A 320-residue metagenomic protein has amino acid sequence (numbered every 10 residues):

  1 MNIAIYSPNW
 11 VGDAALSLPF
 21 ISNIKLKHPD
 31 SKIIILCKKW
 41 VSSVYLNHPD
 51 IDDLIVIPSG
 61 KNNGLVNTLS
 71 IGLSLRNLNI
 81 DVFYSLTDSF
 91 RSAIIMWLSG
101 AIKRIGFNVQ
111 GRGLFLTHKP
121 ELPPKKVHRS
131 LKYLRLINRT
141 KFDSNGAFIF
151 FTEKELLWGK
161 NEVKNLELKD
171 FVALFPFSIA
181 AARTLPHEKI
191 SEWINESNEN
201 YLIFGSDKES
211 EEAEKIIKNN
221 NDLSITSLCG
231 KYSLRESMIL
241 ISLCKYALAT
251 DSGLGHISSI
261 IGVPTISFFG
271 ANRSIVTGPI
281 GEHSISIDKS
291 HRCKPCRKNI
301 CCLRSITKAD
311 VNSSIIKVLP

Functional and structural regions predicted by a protein language model:
M1-P320: Catalytic machinery of carbohydrate-active enzymes, primarily nucleotide-sugar-dependent glycosyltransferases
